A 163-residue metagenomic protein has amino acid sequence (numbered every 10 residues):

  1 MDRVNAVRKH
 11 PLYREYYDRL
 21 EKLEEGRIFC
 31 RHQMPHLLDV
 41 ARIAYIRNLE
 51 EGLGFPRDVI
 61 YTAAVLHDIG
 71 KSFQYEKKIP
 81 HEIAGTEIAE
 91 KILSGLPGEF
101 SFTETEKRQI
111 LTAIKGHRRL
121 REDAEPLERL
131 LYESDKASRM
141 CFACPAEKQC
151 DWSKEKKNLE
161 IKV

Functional and structural regions predicted by a protein language model:
M1-V163: Metal-dependent phosphohydrolase cores
